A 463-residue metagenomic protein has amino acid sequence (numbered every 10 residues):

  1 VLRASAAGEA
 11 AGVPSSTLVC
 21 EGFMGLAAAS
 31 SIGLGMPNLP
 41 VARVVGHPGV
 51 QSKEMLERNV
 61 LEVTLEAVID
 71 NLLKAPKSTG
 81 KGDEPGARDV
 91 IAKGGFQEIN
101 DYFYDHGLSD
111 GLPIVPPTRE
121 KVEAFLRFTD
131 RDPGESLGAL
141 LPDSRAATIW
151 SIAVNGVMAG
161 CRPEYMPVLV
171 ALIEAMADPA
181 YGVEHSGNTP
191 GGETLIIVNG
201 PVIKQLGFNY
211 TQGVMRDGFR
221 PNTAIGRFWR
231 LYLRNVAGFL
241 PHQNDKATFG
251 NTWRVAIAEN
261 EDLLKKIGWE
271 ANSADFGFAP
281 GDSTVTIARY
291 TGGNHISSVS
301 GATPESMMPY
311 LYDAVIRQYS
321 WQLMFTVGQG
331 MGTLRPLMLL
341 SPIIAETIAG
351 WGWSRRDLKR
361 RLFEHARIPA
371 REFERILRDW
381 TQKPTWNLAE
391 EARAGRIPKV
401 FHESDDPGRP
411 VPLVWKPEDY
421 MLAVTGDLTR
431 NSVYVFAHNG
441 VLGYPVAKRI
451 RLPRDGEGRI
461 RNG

Functional and structural regions predicted by a protein language model:
V1, T17-G25, E120, P163-Y165 (+1 more regions): Gly/Ser/Thr-rich loops at beta-strand to alpha-helix junctions that form or flank small-molecule/cofactor-binding
L2-A28, N38-V44: Short, acidic/small-residue loops that bind anionic groups at enzyme active sites
P14-L18, V50-N59, T211-N222, S297: Flexible, glycine/proline-enriched loop segments at strand-loop-helix junctions that form or flank small-ligand binding
E21-G25, G49-V50, I344-E346, L428-R430: Short Gly/Pro-enriched loop/turn and capping motifs at secondary-structure junctions
S30-L34: Short low-complexity, flexible loop/linker segments enriched in glycine and/or proline with clustered acidic
V45-G80: A charged, well-structured terminal subsegment
P85-G463: Non-transmembrane, aqueous-exposed alpha-helical and coiled segments at domain scale
